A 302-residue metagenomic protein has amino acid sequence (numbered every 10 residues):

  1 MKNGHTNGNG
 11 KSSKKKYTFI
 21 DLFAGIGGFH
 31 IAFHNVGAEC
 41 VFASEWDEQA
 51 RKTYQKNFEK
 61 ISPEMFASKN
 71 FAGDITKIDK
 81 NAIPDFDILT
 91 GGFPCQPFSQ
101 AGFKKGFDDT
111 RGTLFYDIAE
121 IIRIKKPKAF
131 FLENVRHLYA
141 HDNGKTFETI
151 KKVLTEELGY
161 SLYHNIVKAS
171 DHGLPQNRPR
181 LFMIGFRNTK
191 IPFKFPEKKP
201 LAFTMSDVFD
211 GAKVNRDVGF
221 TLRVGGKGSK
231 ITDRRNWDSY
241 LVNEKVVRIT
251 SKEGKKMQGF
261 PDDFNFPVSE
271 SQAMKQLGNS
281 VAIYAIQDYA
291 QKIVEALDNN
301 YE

Functional and structural regions predicted by a protein language model:
K2-K126, R136-A140, K145-E148, T155: Core alpha/beta nucleotide-donor-binding catalytic domains of modification enzymes
A38, G159-Y160, D262: Short aromatic/hydrophobic-glycine micro-motifs
V41, L162-Y163, A282: A local structural micro-motif
G73, N165-V167, S269: Conserved beta-strand termini and adjacent loop/short-helix elements that scaffold enzyme active sites in alpha/beta
I78-I88, C95-S239, N243-V247: Class I S-adenosyl-L-methionine
M205-E302: C-terminal target-recognition/interaction regions appended to catalytic cores
